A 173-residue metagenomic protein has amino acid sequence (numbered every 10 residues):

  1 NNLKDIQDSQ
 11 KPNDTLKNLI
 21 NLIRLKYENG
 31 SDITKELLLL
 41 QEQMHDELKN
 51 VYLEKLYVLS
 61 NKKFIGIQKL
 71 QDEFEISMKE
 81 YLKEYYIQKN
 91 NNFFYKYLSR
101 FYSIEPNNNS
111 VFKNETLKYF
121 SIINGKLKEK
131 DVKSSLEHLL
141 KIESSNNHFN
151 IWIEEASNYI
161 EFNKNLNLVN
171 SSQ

Functional and structural regions predicted by a protein language model:
N1-Q173: Polar alpha-helical coiled-coil and adjacent low-complexity
